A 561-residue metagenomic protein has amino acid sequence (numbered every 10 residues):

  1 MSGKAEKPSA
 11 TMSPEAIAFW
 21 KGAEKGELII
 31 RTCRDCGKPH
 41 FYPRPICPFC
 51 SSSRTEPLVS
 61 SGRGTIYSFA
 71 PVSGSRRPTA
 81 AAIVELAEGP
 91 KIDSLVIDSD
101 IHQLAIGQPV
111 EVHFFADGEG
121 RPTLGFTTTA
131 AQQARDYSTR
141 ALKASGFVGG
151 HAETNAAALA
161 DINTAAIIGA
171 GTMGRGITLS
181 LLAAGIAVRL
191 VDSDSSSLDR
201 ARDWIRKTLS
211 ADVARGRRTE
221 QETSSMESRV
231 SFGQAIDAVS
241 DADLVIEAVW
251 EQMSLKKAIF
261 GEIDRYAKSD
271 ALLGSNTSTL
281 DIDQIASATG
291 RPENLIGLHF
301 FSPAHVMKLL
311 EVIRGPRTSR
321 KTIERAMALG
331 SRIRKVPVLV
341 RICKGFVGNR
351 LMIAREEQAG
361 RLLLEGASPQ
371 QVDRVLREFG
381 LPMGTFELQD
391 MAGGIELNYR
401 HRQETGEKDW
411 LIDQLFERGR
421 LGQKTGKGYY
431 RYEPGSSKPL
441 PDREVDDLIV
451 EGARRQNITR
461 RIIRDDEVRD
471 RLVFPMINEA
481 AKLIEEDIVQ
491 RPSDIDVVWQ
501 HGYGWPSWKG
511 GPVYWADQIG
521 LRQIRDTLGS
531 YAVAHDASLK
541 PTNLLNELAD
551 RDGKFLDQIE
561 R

Functional and structural regions predicted by a protein language model:
E27-I30, R44: Residues immediately within or flanking Cys/His clusters that coordinate Zn2+ in small zinc-binding modules
T32-D35, I46-S52: Short, cysteine/histidine-rich loop/knuckle motifs that typically chelate Zn2+
F41, R54-E56, G74: Short functional micro-motifs and their immediate structural scaffolds
G64-I66, V96: Conserved hydrophobic positions within beta-strands
F69-S75, D117: Short, conserved beta-turn/loop elements at beta-strand boundaries and strand-helix junctions
D98-E111: Short nucleic-acid-contacting surface segments enriched for D/E, G, S/T with interspersed K/R
H113-Q132: OB-fold/S1-family single-stranded nucleic acid-binding modules
Q133-R561: N-terminal glycine-rich phosphate-binding loop for ADP-containing cofactors
